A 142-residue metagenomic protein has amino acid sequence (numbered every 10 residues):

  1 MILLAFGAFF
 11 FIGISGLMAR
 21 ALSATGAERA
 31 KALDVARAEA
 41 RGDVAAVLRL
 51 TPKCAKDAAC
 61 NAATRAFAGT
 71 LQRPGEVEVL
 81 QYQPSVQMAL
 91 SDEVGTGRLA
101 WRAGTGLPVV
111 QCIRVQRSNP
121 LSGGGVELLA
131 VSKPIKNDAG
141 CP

Functional and structural regions predicted by a protein language model:
M1-R37, R41, R49: Short, low-complexity N-terminal intrinsically disordered segments enriched in polar/charged residues
I2-F6, P52-K56, A139-C141: Short low-complexity stretches enriched in small and charged residues
A21, C60-T64, I113, L128-V131: Generic hydrophobic, helix-prone segments enriched in Leu/Val/Ile
A21, E28, Q72, G104-G106 (+1 more regions): Extended interaction regions within the primary functional domain
K31, K53-K56, K133-K136: Context-gated lysine
A45-T105: Short solvent-exposed beta->alpha transition segments
M88-P142: Exposed beta-sheet edge and beta->alpha loop/turn motif
